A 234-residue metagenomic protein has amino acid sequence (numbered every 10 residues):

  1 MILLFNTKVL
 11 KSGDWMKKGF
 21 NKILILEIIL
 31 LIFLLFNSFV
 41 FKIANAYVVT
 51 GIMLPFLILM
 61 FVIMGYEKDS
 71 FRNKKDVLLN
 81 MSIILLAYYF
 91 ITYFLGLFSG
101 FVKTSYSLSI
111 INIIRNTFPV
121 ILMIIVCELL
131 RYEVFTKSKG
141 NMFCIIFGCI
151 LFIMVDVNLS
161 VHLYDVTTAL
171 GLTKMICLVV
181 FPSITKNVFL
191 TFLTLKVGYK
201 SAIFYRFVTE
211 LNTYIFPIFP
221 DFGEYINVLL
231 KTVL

Functional and structural regions predicted by a protein language model:
W15-K17, K103-I111, V157-L170, L193-L195: Short juxtamembrane and helix-loop transition motifs at transmembrane-helix boundaries in membrane proteins
K18-F36, L79-F90, I146-L151: Alpha-helical transmembrane segments
L35-V48: Short, hydrophobic transmembrane alpha-helix segments
V48-N80, F98-I110: Membrane-helix interface linkers and caps
G51-M64, P119-R131, K186-T191, K231-L234: Hydrophobic cores of alpha-helical transmembrane segments in multi-pass inner/ER membrane proteins, independent
Y66-V77, R131-F143, V197: Membrane-interface helix-boundary motifs at transmembrane edges
S105-H162, L178-F189: Function-critical hydrophobic alpha-helical transmembrane segments in multi-pass membrane proteins
M175-L234: Functionally important transmembrane alpha-helices
